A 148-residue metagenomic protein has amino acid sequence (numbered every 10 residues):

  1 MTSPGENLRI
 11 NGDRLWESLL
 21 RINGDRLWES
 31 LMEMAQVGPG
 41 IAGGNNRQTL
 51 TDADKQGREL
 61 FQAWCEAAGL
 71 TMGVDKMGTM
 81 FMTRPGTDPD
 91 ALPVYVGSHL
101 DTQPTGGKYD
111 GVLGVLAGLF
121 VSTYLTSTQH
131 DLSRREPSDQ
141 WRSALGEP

Functional and structural regions predicted by a protein language model:
T2-P4, E66: Non-catalytic, mobile gating and regulatory segments of ester bond hydrolases
P4, N11, W16-T51, W141: N-terminal capping segment at the start of a domain
N11, R26-S30, A53, G57-F61 (+2 more regions): General structural feature for long, well-ordered alpha-helical segments within catalytic domains of soluble enzymes
L31, L145-P148: Metal-dependent peptidase/peptidase-like ectodomains
G40-P85: A non-catalytic alpha/beta surface segment that caps or lines the substrate-entry region of metallo-dependent hydrolase
A68, M80-D110, G118: Catalytic-core environment of secreted peptidases
M72-K76, V96-S98, Q140: General beta-strand structural signal in soluble alpha/beta enzymes
V96, G106-A144: Alpha-helical metal-binding/catalytic segments enriched in His/Glu/Asp
